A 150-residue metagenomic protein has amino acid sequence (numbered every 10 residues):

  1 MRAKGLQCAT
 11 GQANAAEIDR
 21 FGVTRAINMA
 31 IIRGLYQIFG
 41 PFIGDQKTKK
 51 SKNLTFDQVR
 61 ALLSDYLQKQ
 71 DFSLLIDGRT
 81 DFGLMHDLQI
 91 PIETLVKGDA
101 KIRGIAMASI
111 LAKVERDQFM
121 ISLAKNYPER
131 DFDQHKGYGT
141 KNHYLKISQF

Functional and structural regions predicted by a protein language model:
M1-F150: RNase H-like, Mg2+-dependent phosphodiesterase core, and more generally RNA phosphate-backbone-engaging helix-loop
